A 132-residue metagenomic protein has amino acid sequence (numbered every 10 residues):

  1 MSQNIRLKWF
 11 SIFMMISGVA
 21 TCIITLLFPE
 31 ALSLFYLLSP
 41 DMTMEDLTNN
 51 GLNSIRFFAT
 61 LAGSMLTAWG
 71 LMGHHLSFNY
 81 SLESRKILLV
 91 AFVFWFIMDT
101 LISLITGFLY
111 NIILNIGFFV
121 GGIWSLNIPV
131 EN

Functional and structural regions predicted by a protein language model:
M1-I24: Cytosolic juxtamembrane helix and N-cap/initiation of the first transmembrane helix
S17-A62: Hydrophobic transmembrane helix segments
S17-C22, V93-L101: Aromatic-anchored segments of alpha-helical transmembrane domains
R56-H74: Alpha-helical transmembrane segments of helical membrane proteins, especially in multi-pass transport, channel
A68, I112-V120: Membrane-embedded alpha-helical segments of multi-pass membrane proteins, especially the transmembrane helices
H74-F94: Cytoplasmic juxtamembrane regions at transmembrane-helix boundaries
I97-L114: Membrane-helix boundary connector in multi-pass membrane proteins
F119-N132: Membrane-water interface at the C-terminal end of transmembrane alpha helices
